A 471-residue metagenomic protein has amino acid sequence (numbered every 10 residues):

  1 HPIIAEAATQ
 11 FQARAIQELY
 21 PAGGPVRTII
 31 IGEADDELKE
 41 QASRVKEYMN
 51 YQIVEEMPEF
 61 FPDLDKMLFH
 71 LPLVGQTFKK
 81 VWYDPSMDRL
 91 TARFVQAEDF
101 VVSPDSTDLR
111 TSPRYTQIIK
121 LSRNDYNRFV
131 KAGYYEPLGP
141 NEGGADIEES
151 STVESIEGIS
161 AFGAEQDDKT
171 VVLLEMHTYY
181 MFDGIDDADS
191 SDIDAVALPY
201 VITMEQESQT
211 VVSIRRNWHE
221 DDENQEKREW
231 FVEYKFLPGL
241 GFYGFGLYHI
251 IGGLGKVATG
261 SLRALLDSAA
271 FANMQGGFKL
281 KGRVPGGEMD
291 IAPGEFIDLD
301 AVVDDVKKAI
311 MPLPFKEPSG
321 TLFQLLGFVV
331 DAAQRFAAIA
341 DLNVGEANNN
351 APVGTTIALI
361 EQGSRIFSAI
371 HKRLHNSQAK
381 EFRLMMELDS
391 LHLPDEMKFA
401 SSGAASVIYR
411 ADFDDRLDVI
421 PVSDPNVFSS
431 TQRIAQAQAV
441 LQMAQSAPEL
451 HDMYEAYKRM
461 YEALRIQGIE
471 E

Functional and structural regions predicted by a protein language model:
H1-A34, L38-D84, Q96, F100: N-terminal-proximal low-complexity accessory segments that begin disordered and transition into the first
H1-P2, I29, E37-Q52, K66 (+14 more regions): C-terminal anchoring/interaction modules
M87, R93, D99-F100, I119: Long, basic N-terminal domains or extensions that often function in RNA/ssDNA interaction or organelle/cellular
T91-F94, S103, S112: Extended non-core architectural segments that shape protein topology and connectivity
L173-T178: Serine/threonine-rich low-complexity intrinsically disordered regions
P238, G244-H249: Protruding loop/beta-arch "assembly-hinge" segments enriched in small, turn-prone residues
